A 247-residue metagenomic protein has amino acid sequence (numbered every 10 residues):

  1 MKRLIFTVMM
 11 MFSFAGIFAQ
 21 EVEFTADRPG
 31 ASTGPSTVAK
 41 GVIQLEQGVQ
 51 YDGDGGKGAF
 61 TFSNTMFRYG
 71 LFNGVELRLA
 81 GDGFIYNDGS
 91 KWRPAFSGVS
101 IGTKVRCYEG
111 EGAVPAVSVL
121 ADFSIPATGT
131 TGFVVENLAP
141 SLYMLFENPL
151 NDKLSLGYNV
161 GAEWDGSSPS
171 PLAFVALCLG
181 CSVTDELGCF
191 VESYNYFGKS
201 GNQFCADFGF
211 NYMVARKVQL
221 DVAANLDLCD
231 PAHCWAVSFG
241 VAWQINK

Functional and structural regions predicted by a protein language model:
L4-S13: Sec-dependent N-terminal signal peptides
S13-F14, L138: Short, flexible coil/linker elements and helix-boundary hinge sites characteristic of intrinsically disordered
A15-A19: Sec/Tat signal peptide C-region and signal peptidase I cleavage site
Q20-K247: Transmembrane beta-barrel domains of Gram-negative outer membranes and organellar outer membranes
